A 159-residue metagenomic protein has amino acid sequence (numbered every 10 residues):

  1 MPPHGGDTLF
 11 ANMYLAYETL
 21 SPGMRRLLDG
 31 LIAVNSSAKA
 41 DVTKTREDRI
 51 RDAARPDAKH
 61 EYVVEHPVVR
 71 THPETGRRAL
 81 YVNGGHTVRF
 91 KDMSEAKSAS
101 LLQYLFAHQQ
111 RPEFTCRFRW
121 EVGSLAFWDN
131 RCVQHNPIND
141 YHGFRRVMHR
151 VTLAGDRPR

Functional and structural regions predicted by a protein language model:
M1-L125, N130-R159: Non-heme Fe(II) oxygenase catalytic core, chiefly the N-lobe of the double-stranded beta-helix
